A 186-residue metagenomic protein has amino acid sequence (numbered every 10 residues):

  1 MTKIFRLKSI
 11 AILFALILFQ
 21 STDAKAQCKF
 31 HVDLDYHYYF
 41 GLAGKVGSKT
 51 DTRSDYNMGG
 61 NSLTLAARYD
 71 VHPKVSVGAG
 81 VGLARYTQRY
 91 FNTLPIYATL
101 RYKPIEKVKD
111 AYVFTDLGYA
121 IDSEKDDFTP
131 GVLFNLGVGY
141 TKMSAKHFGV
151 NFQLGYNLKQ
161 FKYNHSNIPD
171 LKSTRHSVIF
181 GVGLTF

Functional and structural regions predicted by a protein language model:
M1-K29: Cleavable N-terminal export/targeting peptides
A26-L42: Transmembrane beta-strand segments of Gram-negative outer membrane beta-barrel proteins
C28-F30, N57-N61, N92-I96, F128-F134 (+2 more regions): Residues that define the transmembrane beta-barrel architecture of outer-membrane proteins
F30, K74-V77, V108-A111, S144-V150: Repeated loop/turn-to-beta-strand initiation elements of outer-membrane beta-barrel proteins
V32-Y36, L65, V77-A79, A98-L100 (+4 more regions): Membrane-embedded beta-strand positions of outer-membrane beta-barrel proteins
D35, Y39, S173-F186: Outer-membrane beta-barrel "beta-signal"
Y39-K49, G82-R89, G118-K125, L158-S166: Sequence/structural signature of outer-membrane beta-barrel proteins
Y69, Y102-P104, Y140-K142, L158 (+1 more regions): Residue-level signature of outer-membrane beta-barrel architecture
